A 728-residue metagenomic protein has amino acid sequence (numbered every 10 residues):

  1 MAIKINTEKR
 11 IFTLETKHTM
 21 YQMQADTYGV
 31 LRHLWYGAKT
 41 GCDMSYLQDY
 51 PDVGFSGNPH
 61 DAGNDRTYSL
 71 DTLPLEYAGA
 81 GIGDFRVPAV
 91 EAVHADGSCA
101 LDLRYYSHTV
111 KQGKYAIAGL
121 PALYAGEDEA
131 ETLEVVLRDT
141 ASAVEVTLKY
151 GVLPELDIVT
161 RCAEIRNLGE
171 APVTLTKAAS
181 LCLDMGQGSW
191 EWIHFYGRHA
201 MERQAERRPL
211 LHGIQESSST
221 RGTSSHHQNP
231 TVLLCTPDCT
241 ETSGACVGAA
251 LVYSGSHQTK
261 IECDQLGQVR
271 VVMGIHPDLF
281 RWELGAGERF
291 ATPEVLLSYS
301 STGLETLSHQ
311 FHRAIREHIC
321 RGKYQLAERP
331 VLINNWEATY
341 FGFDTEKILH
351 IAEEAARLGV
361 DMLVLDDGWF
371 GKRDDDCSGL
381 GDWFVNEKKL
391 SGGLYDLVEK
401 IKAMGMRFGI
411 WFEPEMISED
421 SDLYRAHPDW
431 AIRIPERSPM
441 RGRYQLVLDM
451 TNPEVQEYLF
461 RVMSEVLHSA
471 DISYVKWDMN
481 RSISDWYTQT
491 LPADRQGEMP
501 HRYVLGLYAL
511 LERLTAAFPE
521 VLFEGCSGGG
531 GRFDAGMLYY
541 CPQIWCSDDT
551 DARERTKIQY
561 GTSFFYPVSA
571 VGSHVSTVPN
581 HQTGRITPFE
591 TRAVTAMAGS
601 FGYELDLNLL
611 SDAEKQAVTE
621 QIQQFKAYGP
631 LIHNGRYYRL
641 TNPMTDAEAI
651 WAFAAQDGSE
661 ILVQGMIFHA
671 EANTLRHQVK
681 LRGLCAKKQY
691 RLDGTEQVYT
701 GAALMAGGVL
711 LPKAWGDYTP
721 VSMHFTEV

Functional and structural regions predicted by a protein language model:
I5, R10-T13, K17, Y21 (+3 more regions): Polysaccharide-binding surfaces and accessory modules of carbohydrate-active proteins
H18, A163, G287, I333 (+7 more regions): Conserved, mostly hydrophobic/aromatic
D71-P74, G79-K114, S243-S256, Y299-K323 (+4 more regions): Glycine-rich, aromatic-flanked loop segments that form ligand/cofactor-binding clefts across common enzyme folds
A100-Y105, W282-S301, T719-T726: Short Pro-Gly-centered flexible turn/kink motifs
E241, N642-C685: Carbohydrate-binding surface patches
Y324-R461, Y474: Aromatic-lined carbohydrate-binding/catalytic grooves of carbohydrate-active enzymes
S391-G393, R425-H427, A431-P588, S600 (+2 more regions): Active-site neighborhood of glycoside hydrolase catalytic domains
H669-V728: C-terminal beta-sandwich/jelly-roll accessory domains of carbohydrate-active enzymes
